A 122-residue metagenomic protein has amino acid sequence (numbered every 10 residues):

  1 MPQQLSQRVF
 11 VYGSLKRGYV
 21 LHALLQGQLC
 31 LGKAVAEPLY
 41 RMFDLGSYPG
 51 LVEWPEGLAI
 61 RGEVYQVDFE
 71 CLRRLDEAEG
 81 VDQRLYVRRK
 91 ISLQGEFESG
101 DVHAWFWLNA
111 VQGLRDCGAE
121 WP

Functional and structural regions predicted by a protein language model:
P2-P122: Glycine-aromatic micro-motifs
